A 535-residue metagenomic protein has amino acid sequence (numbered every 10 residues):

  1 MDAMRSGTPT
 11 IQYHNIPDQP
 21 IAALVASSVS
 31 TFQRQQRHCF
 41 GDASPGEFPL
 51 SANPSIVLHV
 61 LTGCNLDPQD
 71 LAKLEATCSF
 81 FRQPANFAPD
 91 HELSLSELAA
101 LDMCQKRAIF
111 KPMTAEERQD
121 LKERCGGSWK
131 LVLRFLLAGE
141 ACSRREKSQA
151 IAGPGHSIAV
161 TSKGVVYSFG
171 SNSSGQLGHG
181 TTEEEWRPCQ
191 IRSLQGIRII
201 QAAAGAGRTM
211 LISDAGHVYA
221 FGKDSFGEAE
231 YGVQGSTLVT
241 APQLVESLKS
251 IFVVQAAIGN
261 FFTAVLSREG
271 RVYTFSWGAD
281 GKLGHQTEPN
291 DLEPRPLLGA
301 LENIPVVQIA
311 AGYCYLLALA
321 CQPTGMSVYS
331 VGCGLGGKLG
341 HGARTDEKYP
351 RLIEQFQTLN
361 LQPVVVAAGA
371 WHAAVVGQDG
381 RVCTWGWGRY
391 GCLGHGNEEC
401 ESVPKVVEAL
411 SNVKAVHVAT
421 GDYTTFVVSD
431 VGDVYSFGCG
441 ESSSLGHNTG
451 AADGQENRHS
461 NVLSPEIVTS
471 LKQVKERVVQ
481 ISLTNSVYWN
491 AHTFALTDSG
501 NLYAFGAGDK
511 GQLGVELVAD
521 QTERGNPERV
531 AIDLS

Functional and structural regions predicted by a protein language model:
D2-S535: Eukaryote-biased RCC1-like beta-propeller repeat architecture
